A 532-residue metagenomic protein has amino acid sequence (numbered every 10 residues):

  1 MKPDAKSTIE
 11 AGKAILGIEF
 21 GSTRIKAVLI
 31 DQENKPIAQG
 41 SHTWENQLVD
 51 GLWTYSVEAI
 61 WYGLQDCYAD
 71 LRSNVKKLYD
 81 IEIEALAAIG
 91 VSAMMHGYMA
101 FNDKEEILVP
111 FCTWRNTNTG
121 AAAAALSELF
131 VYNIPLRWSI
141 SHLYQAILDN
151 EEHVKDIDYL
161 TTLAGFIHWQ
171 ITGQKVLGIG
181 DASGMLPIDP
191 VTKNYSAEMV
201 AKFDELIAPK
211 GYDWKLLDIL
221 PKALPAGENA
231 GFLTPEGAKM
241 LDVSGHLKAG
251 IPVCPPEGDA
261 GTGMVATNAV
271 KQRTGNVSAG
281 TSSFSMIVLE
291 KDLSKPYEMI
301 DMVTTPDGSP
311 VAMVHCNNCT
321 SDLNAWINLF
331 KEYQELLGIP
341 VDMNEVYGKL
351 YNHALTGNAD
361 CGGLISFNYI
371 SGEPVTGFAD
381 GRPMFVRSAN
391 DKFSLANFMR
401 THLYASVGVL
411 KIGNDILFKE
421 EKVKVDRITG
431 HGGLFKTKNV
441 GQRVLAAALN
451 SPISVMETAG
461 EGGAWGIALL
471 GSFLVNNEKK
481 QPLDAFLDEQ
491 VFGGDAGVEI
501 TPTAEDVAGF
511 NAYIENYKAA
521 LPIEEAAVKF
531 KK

Functional and structural regions predicted by a protein language model:
M1-P110, A124-A125, D156, K239 (+4 more regions): N-terminal glycine/serine-rich phosphate-binding loop of ATP-dependent small-molecule kinases, especially carbohydrate
K2-E10, L16-G17, I83, A121-R137 (+4 more regions): Active-site core segments that coordinate phosphate-bearing ligands/cofactors across diverse enzyme families
S22-R24, T113, P135, I300: Intrinsically disordered, low-complexity sequence elements enriched in Ser/Thr/Gly/Pro
S41, T113, E499: Conserved beta-strand positions that form and line the central face of beta-propeller blades
W53, S127-V131, I219: Short glycine/proline- and acidic residue-enriched helix-loop micro-motifs that form flexible lids or anion-recognition
K76-T113, N133-P135, H168-G180, G184-D189 (+1 more regions): Short beta-strand-loop/turn "lid" adjacent to the catalytic site in phosphate-handling enzymes
N116: Carbohydrate-associated surface elements
